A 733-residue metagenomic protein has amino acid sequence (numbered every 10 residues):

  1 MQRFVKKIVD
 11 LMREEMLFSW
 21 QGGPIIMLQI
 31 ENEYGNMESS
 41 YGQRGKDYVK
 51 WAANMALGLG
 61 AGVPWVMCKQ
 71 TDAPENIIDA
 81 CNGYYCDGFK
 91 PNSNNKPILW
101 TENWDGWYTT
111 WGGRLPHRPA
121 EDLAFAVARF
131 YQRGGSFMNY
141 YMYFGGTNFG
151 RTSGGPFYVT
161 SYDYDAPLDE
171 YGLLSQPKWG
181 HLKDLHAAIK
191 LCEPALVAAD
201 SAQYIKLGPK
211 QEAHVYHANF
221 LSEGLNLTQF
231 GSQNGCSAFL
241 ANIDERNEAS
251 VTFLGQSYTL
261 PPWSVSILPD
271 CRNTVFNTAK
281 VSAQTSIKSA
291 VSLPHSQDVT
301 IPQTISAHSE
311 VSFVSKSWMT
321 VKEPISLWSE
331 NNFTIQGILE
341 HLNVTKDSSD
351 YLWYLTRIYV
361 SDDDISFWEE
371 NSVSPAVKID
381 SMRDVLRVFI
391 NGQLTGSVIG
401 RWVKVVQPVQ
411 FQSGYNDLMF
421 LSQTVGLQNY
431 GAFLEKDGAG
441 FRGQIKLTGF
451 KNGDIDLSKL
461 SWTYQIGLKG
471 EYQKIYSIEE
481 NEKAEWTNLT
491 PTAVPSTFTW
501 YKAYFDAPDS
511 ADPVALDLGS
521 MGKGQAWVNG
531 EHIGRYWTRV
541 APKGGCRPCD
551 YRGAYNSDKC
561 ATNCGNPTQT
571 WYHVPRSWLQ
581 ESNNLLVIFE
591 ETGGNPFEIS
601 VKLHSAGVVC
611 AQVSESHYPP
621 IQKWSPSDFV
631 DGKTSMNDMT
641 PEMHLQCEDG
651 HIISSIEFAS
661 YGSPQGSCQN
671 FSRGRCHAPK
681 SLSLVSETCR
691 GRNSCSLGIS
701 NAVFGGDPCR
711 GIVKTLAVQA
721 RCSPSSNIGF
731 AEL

Functional and structural regions predicted by a protein language model:
M1-R3, I30-G45, W104-A126, Y164-K178 (+3 more regions): The substrate-binding groove and active-site-proximal loops of carbohydrate-active enzymes, especially glycoside
Q2-L11, Q21-Q29, G35-N36, A52-A53 (+11 more regions): Carbohydrate-binding surfaces of carbohydrate-active enzymes
I8-M138: Substrate-binding/catalytic cleft of secreted carbohydrate-active enzymes, primarily glycoside hydrolases
I243-R246, D380-V385, A511, G519-K523 (+2 more regions): Short proline/glycine-enriched turn/loop motifs at strand-loop junctions of beta-rich domains
S349-L352, Y359-A376, T499, A507-A515 (+3 more regions): Extended extracellular/luminal ectodomain segments enriched in beta-structured repeat modules
V398-F411, W537-H573: A short, polar/charged loop-to-alpha-helix boundary motif
Q412-G414, S510-D512, Q580-S582: A glycine-anchored, Pro-Gly-centered beta-turn/N-cap motif
I621-L733: Extracellular, modular beta-sheet/disulfide-rich ectodomains of secreted and cell-surface proteins
